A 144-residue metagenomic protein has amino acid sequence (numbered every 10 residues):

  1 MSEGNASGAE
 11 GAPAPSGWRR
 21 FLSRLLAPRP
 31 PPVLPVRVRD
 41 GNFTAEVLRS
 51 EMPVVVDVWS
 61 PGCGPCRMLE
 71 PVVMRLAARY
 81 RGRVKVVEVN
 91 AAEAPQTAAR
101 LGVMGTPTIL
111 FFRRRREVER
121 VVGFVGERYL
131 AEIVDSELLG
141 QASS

Functional and structural regions predicted by a protein language model:
M1-V33, S144: N-terminal targeting signals for export/organelle localization
P35-V54: A short beta-strand-turn-helix
E51-V54, W59-G62, G105: Short pre-active-site segment immediately N-terminal to redox-active cysteine/selenocysteine motifs in thiol-based
V55-V56, V86, I109: Hydrophobic beta-strand anchors of alpha/beta hydrolase catalytic cores
C63-C66, I109: The canonical Cys-X-X-Cys-His
P65-Y80: Typically the conserved alpha-helix immediately C-terminal to a functionally engaged Cys/Sec in thioredoxin-like
V84-A99: Structural microenvironment flanking redox-active thiols in thiol-disulfide oxidoreductases
G105, L110-S144: Non-catalytic, surface beta->alpha helical segment in thiol-disulfide oxidoreductase systems
